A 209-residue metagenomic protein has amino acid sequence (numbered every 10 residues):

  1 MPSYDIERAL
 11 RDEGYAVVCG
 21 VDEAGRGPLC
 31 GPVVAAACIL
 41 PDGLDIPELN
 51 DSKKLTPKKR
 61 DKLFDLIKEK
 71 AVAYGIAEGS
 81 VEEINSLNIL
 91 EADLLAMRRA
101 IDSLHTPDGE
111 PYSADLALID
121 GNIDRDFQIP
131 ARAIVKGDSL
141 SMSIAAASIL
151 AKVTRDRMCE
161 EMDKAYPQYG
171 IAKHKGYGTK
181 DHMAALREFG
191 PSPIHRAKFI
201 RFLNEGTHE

Functional and structural regions predicted by a protein language model:
M1-E209: RNase H-like, Mg2+-dependent phosphodiesterase core, and more generally RNA phosphate-backbone-engaging helix-loop
